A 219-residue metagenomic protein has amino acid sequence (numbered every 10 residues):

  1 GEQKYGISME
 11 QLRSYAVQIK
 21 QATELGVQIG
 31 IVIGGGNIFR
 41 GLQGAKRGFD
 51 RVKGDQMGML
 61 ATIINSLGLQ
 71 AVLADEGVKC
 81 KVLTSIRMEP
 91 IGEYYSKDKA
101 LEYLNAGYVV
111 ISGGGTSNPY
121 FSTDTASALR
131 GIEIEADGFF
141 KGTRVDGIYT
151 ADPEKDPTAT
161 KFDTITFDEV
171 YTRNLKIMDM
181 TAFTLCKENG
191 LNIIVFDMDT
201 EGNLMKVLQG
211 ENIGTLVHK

Functional and structural regions predicted by a protein language model:
G1-K219: C-terminal catalytic "cap/lid" subdomain
